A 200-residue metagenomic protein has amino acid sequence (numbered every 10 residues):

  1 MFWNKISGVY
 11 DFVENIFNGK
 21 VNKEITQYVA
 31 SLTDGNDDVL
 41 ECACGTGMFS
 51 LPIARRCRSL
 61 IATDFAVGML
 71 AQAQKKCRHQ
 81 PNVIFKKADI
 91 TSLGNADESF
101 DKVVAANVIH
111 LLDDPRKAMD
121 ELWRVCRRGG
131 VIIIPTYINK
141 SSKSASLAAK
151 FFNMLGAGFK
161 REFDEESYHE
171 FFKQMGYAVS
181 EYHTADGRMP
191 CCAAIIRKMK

Functional and structural regions predicted by a protein language model:
M1-D34, M48, Q72, K76 (+4 more regions): Conserved class I S-adenosyl-L-methionine
L40-S92: Class I SAM-dependent methyltransferase SAM/SAH-binding core
T91-V103: A short acidic, Gly/Pro-enriched loop at the edge of an enzyme's catalytic core that lines a small-molecule cofactor
K102-D114: A short SAM/SAH-binding and catalytic strip from SAM-dependent methyltransferases
R116-R128: A short glycine-rich, Lys/Arg-flanked "PGG" loop and its adjoining helix->strand segment in the class I
I134-T136: Acidic carboxylate diad motif detector
K160-G176: Short alpha-helix
M175-Y177, E181-K200: Core SAM-dependent methyltransferase catalytic element
